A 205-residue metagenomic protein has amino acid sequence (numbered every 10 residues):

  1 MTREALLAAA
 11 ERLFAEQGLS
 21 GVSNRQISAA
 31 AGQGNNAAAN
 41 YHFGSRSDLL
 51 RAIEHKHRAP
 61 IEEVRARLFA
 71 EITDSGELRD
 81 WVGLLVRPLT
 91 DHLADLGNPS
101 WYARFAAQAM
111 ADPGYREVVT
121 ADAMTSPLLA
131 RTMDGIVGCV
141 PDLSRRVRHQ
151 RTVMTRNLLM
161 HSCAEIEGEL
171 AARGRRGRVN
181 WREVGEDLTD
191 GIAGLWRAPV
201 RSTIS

Functional and structural regions predicted by a protein language model:
R3-A8, F43-A66: An amphipathic alpha-helix adjacent to DNA-recognition modules
L13, S20-D48, A52: Helix-turn-helix
N35, S47, G97, M110-Y115 (+3 more regions): Short alpha-helix boundary/capping elements
I53, H57, I61, Y102 (+3 more regions): Hydrophobic/aromatic residues within well-ordered alpha-helical segments
A66-Y102, T152: Hydrophobic alpha-helical connector segments
L78-L84, L96-S126, A130, E167-G168: Amphipathic alpha-helical segments used for helix-helix packing
L85, L89, A103-M110, T155-L159 (+1 more regions): Short alpha-helical scaffolding segments that buttress acidic/His motifs in well-ordered protein cores
S126-S205: C-terminal peripheral helix-coil segments that are non-catalytic and often amphipathic
